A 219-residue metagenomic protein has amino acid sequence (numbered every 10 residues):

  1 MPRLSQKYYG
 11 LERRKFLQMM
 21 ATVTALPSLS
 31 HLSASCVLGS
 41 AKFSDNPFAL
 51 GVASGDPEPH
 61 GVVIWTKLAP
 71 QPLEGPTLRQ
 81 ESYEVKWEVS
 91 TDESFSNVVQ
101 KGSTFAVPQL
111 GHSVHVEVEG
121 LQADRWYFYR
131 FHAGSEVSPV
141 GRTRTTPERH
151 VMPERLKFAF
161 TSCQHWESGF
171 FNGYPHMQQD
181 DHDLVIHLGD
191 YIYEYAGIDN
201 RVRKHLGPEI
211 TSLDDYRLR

Functional and structural regions predicted by a protein language model:
M1-E12, T22: N-terminal secretory signal peptides
S5, A41-R219: Divalent metal-dependent phosphoesterase catalytic cores across multiple superfamilies
R13-L32: N-terminal export leaders
